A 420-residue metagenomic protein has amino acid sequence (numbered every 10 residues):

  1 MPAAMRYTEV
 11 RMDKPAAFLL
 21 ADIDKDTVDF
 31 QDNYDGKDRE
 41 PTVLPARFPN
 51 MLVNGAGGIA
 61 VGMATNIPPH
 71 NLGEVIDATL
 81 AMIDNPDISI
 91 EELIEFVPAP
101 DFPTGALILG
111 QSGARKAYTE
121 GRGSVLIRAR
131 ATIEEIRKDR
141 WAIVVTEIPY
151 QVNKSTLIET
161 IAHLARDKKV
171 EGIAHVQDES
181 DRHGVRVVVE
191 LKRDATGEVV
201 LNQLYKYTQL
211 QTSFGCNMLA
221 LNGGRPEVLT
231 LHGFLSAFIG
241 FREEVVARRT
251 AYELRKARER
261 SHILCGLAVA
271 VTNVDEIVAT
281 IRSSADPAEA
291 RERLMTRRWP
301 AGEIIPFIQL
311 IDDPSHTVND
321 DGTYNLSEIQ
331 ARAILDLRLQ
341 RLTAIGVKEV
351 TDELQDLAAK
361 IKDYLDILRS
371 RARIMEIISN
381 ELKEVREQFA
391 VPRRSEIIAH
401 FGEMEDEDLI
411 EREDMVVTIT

Functional and structural regions predicted by a protein language model:
A3, V10, K14-F18, D26 (+2 more regions): C-terminal interaction appendages of subunits in large macromolecular complexes
L20-F48: Conserved mixed alpha/beta core segments that line enzyme active sites in large multi-domain catalysts
M51: Flexible glycine/proline-rich, aromatic-decorated loop/lid segments
G57-V61: Conserved glycine-centered short motifs in functionally critical loops
